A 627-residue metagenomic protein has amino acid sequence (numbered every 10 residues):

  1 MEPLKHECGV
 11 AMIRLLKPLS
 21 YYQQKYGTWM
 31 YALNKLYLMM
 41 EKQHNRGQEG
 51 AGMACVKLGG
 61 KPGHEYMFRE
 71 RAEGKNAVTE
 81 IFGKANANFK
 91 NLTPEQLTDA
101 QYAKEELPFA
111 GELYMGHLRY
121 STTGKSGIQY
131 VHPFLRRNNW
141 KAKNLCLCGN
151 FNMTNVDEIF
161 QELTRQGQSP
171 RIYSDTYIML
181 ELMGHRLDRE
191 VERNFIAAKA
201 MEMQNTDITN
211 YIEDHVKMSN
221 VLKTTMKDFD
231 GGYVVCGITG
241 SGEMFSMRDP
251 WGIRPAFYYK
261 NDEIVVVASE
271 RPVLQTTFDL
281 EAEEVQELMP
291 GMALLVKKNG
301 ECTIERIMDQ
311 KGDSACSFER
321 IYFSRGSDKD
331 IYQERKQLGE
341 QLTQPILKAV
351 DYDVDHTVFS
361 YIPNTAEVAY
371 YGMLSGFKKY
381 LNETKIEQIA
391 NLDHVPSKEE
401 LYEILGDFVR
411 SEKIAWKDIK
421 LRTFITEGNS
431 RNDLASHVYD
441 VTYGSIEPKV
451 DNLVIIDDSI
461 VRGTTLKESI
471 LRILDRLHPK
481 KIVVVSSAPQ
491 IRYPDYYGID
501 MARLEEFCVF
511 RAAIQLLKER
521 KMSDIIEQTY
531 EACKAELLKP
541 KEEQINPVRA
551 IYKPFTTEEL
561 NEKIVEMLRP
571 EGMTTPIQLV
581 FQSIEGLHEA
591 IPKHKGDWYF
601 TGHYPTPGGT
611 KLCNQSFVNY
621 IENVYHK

Functional and structural regions predicted by a protein language model:
M1-M289, L295-V358, I362-P363: Conserved short alpha-helical segments that host acidic/polar catalytic motifs at enzyme active sites
A197-V216, F377-D393, E400-I414, K420: Amphipathic alpha-helical
M226, S241-E243, R248, K260 (+7 more regions): PRPP-dependent phosphoribosyltransferase catalytic core
D228-G231, E334-D355, V368, M373-F377 (+2 more regions): Phosphate/ATP-binding catalytic cores across multiple sugar-kinase/actin-like superfamilies, primarily ASKHA
L294, L342, F359, M373 (+2 more regions): Conserved hydrophobic/aromatic pocket- or pore-lining residues that grip, position, or stack substrates in active sites
G300-A315, Y361-V395: Terminal amphipathic helices with adjacent charged low-complexity linkers/tails
F359, A366-M373, F377, S411 (+2 more regions): Extended, hydrophobic alpha-helical segments in both membrane/secreted and soluble proteins
